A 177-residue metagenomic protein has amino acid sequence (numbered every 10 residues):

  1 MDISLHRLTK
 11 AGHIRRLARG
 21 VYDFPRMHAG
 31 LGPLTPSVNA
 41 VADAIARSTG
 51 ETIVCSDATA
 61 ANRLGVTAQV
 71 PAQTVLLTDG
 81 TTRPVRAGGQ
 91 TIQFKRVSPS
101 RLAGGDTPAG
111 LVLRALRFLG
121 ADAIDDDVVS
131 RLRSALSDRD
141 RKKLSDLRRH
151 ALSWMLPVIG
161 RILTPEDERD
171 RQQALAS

Functional and structural regions predicted by a protein language model:
M1-L8, R47-A61, Q73, S98-G105 (+1 more regions): Charged, low-complexity, helix/coiled-coil-prone segments
M1-S48, Q90: Short beta-edge/loop segments at beta->alpha junctions of small alpha/beta modules that act as binding/recognition
R16-V21, I45-G88, Q93-F94: Short gly/ser-rich loop at a beta-strand->alpha-helix junction or flexible surface loop bordering the NTP-binding
H28, T59, T91, S98 (+1 more regions): A broadly conserved detector of short glycine/acidic/proline-rich loop/turn motifs that flank catalytic sites and bind
H28-G32, I45-A46, L64-A72, R83-Q90 (+3 more regions): Short amphipathic alpha-helical patches
A40-A42, R47-T49, T78-T81, A87 (+3 more regions): Glycine-rich loops and low-complexity Gly/Arg-rich segments that provide flexible linkers or classic glycine-based
R96-S177: Hydrophobic alpha-helical interaction segments
